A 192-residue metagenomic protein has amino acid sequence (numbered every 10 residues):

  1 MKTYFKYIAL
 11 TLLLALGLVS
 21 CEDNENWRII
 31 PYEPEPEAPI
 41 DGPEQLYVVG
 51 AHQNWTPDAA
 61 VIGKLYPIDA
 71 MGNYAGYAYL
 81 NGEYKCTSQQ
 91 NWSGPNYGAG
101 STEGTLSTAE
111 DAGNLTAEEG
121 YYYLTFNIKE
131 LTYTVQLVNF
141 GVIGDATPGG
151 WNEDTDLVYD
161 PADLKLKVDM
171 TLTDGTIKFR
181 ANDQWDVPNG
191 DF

Functional and structural regions predicted by a protein language model:
M1-T3: N-terminal secretory signal peptides that target proteins for export/translocation
F5-L10, V19-F192: Insoluble glucan recognition modules
